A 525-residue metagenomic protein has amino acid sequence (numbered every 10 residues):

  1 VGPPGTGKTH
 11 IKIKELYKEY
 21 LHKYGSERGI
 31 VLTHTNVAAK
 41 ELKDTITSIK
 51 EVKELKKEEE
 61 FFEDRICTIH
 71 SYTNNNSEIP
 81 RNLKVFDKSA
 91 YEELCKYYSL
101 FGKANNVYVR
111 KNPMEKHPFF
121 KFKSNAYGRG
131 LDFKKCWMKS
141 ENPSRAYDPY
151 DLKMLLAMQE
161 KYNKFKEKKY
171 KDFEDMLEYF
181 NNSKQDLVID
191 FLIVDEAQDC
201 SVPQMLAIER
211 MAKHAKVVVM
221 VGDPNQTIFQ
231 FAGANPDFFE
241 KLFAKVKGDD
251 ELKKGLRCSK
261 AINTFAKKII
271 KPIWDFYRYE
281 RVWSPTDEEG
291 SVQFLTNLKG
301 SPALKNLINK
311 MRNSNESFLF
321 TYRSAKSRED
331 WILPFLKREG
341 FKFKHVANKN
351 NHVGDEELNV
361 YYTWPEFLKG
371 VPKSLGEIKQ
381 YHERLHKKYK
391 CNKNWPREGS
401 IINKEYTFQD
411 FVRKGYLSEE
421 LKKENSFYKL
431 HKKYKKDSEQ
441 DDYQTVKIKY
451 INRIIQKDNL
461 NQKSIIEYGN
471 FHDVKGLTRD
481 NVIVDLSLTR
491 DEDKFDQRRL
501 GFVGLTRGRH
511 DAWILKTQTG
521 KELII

Functional and structural regions predicted by a protein language model:
V1-I525: The feature marks helicase ATPase cores and/or their adjacent C-terminal helical subdomains in SF1/SF2/AAA+ helicases
